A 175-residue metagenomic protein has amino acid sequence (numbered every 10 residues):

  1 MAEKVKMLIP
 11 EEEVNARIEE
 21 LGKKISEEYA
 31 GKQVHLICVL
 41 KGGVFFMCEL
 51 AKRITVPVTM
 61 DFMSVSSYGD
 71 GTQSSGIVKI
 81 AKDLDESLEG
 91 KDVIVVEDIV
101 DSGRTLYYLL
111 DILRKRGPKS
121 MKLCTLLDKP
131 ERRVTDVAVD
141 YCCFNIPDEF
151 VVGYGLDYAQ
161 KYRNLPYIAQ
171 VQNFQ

Functional and structural regions predicted by a protein language model:
M1-Q175: PRPP-associated nucleotide enzymes
